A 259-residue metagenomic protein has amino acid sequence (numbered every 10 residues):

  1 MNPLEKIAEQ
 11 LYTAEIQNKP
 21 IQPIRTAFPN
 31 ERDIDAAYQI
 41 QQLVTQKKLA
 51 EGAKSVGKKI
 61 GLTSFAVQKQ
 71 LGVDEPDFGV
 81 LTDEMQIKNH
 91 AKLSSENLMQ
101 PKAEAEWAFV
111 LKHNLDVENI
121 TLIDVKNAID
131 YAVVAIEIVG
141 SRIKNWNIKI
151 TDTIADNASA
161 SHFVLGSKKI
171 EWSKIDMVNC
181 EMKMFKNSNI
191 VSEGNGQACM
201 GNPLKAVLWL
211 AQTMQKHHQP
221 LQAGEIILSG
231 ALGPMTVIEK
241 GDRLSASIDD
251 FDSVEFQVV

Functional and structural regions predicted by a protein language model:
N2-G201, R243, S253-V259: Catalytic-core "active-site belt" of small-molecule-metabolizing enzymes, emphasizing His/Asp/Glu-rich regions
L115, L232-T236, D250-S253: Short, charged beta-turn/beta-strand-edge "cap" motif at the junction between a beta-strand and an adjacent loop
K183, M214-H218: Extended mid-to-C-terminal alpha-helical interaction segments
V207-Q212, E225-S229: Short, structured beta-strand/loop micro-motifs enriched in basic residues and often containing a Trp
H218-E225: Beta-rich strand-turn-strand
I227-G230, P234-D242: Structured functional modules or segments
